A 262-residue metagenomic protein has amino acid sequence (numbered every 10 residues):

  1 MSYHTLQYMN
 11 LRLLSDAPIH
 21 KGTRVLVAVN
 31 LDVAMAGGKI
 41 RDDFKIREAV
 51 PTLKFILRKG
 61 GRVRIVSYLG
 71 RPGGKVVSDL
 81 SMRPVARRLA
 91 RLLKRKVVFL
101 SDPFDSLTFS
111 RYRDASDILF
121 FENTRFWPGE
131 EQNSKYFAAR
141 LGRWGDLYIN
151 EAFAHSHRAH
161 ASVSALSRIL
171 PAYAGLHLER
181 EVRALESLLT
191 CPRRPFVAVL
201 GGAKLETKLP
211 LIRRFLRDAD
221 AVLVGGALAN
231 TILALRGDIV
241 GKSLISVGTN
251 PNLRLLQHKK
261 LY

Functional and structural regions predicted by a protein language model:
S2-Y262: Active-site loop-to-helix "anion-binding N-cap" substructures in soluble metabolic enzymes
